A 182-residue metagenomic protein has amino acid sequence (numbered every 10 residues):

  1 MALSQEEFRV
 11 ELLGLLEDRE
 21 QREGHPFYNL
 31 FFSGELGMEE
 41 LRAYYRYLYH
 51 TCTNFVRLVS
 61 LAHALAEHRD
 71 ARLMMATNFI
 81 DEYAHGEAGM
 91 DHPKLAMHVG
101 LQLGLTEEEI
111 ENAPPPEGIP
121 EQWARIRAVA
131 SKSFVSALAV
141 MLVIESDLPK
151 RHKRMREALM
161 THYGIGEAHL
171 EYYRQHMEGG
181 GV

Functional and structural regions predicted by a protein language model:
A2-F27: Acidic, low-complexity proline/glycine-rich segments
S4-R9, L73-Y172: Active-site-proximal alpha-helical scaffolds that flank and shape metal-associated catalytic sites
L16-R22, F31, E35-E67, H85-A88 (+1 more regions): Alpha-helical bundle segments that constitute or directly flank the non-heme di-iron/ferroxidase center
Y28-F32, I126: A short small-residue
R46, I80, E178: Short alpha-helical basic/polar micro-motif
R69-A71: Membrane-helix interface segments
A168-V182: Accessory, usually C-terminal, subdomains that scaffold auxiliary metal cofactors
